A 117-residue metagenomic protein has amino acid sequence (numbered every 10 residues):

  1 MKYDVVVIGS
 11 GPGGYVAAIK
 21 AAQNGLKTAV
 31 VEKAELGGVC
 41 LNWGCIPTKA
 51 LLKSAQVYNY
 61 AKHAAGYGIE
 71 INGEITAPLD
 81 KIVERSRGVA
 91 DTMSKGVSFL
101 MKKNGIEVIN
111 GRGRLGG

Functional and structural regions predicted by a protein language model:
M1-G11: Beta1/beta-strand and adjacent pyrophosphate-binding region of the FAD-binding site in flavoprotein oxidoreductases
K2, I19-L26, V31-G117: Glycine-rich flavin
G14-Y15: N-terminal Rossmann-fold NAD(P) dinucleotide-binding loop
